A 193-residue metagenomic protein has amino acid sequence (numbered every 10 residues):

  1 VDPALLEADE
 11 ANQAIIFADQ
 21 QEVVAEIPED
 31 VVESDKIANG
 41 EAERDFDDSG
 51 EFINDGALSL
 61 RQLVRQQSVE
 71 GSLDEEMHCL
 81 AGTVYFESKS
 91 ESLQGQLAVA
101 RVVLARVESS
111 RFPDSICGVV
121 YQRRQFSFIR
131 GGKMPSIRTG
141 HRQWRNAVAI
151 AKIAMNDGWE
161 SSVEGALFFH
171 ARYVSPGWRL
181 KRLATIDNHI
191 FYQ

Functional and structural regions predicted by a protein language model:
V1-V69: Conserved catalytic or metal-liganding residues and their short signature motifs at active sites of enzymes
A38-Q193: Bacterial extracytoplasmic/cell-wall-associated proteins, especially those involved in peptidoglycan
